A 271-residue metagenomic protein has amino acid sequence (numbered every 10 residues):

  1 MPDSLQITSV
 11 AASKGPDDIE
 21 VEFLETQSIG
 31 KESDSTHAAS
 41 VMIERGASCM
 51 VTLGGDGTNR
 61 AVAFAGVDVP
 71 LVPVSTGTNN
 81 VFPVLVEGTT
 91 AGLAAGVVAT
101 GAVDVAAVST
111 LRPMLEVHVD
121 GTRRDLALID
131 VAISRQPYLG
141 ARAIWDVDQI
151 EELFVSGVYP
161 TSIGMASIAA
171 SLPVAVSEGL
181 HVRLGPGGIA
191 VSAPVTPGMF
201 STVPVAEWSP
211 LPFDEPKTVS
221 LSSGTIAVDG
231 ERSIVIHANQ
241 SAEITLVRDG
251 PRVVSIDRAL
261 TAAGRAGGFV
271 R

Functional and structural regions predicted by a protein language model:
M1-C49, F64: ATP/NTP phosphate-donor binding region
D3-I7, V51-N59, T76-N80: Gly/Ser/Thr-rich loops at beta-strand to alpha-helix junctions that form or flank small-molecule/cofactor-binding
T36-H37, G188-R271: ATP/nucleoside-binding phosphotransfer catalytic cores, i.e., glycine-rich phosphate-binding loops
R45-S48, V67-V69, R112, R123 (+4 more regions): Short coil/turn connectors at secondary-structure junctions
A61-G88: Short, acidic/small-residue loops that bind anionic groups at enzyme active sites
T78-V117: Short, glycine-/small-residue-rich phosphate/pyrophosphate-handling segment
V103-E207, L211-P216: ATP/pyrophosphate-binding catalytic subdomain of soluble kinases
